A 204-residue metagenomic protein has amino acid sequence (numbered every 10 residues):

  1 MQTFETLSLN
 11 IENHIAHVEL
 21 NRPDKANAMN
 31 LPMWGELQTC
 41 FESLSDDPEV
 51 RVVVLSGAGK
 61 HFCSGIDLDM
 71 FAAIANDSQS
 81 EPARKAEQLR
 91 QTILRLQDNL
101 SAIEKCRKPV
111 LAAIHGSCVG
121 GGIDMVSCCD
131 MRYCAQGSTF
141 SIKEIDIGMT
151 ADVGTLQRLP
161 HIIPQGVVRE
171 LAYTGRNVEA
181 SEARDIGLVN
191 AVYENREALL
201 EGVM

Functional and structural regions predicted by a protein language model:
M1-A58: Conserved CoA-thioester-binding segment of acyl-CoA-metabolizing enzymes
T6, F41-E42, Q97-L100, I123: Short hydrophobic/charged patches on amphipathic alpha-helices used for structural packing and interfaces
V18, L55, D67, M125-S127 (+1 more regions): Hydrophobic/aromatic residues within transmembrane alpha-helices of multi-pass small-molecule transporters
N21, I66, H115: Histidine-centered beta-alpha loop that forms part of the nucleotide-sugar donor binding/catalytic region in diverse
A28-L31, S64, A73, Y173 (+2 more regions): Phosphate-coordinating loops and pocket residues in cytosolic domains that bind phosphorylated ligands
P32-E36, R95, A102, G202: Charged catalytic carboxylate motif
G57-N99, G148: Glycine- (often His-adjacent) and acidic-residue-rich active-site loop that binds/positions the CoA thioester
S101-M204: Crotonase-fold acyl-CoA enzyme core
